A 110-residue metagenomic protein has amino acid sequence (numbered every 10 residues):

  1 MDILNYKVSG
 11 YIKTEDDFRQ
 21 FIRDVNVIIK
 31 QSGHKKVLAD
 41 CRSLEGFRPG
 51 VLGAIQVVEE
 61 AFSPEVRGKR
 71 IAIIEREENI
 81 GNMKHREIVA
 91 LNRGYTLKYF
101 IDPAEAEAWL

Functional and structural regions predicted by a protein language model:
M1-L110: Amphipathic, Lys/Arg-enriched alpha-helical "gate/interface" segment within cytosolic domains that mediates
